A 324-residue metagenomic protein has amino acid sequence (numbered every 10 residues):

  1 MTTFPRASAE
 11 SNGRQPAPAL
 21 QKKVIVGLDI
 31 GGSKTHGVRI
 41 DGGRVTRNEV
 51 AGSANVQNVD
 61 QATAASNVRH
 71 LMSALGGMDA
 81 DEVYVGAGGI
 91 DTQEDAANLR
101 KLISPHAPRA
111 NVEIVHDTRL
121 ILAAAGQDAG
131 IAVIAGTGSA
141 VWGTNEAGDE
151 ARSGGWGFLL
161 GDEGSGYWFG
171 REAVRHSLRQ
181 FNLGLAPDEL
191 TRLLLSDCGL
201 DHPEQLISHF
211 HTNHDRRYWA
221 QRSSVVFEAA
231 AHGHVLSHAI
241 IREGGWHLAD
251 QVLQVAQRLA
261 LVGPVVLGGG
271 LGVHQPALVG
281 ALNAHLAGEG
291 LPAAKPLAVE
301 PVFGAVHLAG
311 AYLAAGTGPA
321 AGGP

Functional and structural regions predicted by a protein language model:
T2-A80, L102, A125-G130, V174-P324: ATP-binding/phosphotransfer module of carbohydrate and carboxylate kinases, centering on a glycine-rich
G88, D162, A294, A298: Glycine- and other small-residue-rich loops at beta-strand/loop junctions that grip anionic moieties
G88-I90, G270: Structured loop/turn residues at secondary-structure junctions
I90-D188, A321-G323: Phosphate-binding/catalytic loop of phosphoryl-transfer enzymes
